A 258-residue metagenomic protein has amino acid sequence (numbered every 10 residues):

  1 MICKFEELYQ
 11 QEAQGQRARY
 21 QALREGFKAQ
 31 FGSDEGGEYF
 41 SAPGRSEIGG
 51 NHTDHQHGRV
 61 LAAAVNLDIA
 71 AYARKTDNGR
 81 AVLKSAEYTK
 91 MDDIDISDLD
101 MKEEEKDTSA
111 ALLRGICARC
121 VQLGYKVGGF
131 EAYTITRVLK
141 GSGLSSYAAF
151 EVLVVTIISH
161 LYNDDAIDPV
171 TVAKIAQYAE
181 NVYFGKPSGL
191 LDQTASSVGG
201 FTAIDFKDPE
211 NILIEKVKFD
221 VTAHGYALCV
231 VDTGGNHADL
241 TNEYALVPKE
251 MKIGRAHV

Functional and structural regions predicted by a protein language model:
M1-A148, V152-P169, K174-I175, N181-Y183 (+3 more regions): ATP-binding N-lobe of GHMP and related small-molecule kinases
Q56, N163-H257: ATP-dependent small-molecule kinase catalytic core of the GHMP/sugar-kinase superfamily and closely related
